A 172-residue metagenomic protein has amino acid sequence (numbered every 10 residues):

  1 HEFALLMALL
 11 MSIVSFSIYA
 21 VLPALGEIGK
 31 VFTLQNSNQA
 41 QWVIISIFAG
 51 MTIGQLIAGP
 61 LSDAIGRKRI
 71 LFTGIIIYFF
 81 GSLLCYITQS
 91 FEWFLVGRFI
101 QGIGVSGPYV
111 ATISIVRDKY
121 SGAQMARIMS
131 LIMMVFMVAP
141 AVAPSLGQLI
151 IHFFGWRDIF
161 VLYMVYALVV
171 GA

Functional and structural regions predicted by a protein language model:
E2-L34: Extracytoplasmic
S15, Y19, Y86, G102-V110: Small-residue-rich segments within alpha-helical transmembrane domains of MFS-like 12-TM solute carriers
Y19, I47-L56, P140-A141: Residue-level signature of mid-helix packing/kink "hotspots" within the transmembrane helices of 12-pass Major
L25-I53: Extracellular/periplasmic helix-loop-helix junction of adjacent transmembrane segments in MFS-like secondary
L34, G66, I87-W93, G104 (+1 more regions): Helix-breaking motifs and short loop linkers at transmembrane-helix boundaries and internal kinks in secondary membrane
T52-E92: Conserved MFS/SLC helix-loop-helix module at the cytosolic interface between two early adjacent transmembrane helices
W93, G122-A123, R127-A172: Helix-loop-helix hairpin linking two adjacent transmembrane segments in secondary transporters
G97-F136: Cytoplasmic helix-loop-helix junction between adjacent transmembrane helices in 12-TM secondary transporters
